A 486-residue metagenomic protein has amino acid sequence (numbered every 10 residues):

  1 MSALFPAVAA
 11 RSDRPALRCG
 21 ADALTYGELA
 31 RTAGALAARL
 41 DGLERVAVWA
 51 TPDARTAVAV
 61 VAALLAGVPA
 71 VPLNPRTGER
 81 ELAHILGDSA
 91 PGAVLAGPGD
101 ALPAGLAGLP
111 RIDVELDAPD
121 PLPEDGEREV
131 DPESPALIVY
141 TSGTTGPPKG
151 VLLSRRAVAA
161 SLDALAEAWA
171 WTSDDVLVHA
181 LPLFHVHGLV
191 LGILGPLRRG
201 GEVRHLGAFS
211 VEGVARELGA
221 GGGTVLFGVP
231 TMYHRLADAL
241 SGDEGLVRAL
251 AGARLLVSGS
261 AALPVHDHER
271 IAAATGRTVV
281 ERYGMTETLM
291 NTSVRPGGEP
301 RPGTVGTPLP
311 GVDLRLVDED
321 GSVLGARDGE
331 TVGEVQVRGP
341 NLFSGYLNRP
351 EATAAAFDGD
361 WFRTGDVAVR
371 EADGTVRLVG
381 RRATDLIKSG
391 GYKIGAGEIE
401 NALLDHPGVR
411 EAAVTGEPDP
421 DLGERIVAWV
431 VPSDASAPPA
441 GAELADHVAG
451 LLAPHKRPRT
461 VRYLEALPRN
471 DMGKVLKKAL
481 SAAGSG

Functional and structural regions predicted by a protein language model:
A3-E28: AMP-dependent adenylate-forming
D13, L122-Y140, P147, A170-V176: Conserved pre-ATP/AMP-binding loop-to-beta segment of ANL
D22, A37-R80, K393, P432: Conserved AMP-binding/adenylate-forming
T25-G27, A136-A160: Conserved AMP-binding A3 loop
A38, V48, G339, S344-G345 (+5 more regions): AMP-binding/adenylate-forming catalytic core of the ANL superfamily
A159-V176, V186-V225, A239-L240: Conserved AMP-binding/adenylation subdomain of ANL enzymes
G223-G228, A239-R301, D313: Gly/Ser/Thr-rich phosphate-binding loop
T307-G311, S322-A355, T375, I394: Conserved ATP/PPi-binding loop(s) of AMP-dependent carboxylate-activating enzymes
